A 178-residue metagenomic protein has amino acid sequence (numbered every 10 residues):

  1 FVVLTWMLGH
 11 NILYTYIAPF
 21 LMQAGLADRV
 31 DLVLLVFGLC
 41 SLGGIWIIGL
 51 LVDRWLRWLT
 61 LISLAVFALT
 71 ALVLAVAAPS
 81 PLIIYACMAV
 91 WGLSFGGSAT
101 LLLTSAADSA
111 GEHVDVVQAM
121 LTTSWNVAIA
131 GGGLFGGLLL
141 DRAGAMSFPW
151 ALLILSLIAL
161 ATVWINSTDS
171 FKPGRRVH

Functional and structural regions predicted by a protein language model:
F1-L35, L39-L42: Extracytoplasmic gate region of multi-pass secondary transporters
P19, G96-S109: Intracellular helix-loop hinge segments at the cytoplasmic ends of transmembrane helices in 12-TM rocker-switch-type
G25-L34, S80, I84, V114-Q118: Juxtamembrane helix-start elements in MFS-like secondary transporters
G38-W46, I129-A130: Residue-level signature of mid-helix packing/kink "hotspots" within the transmembrane helices of 12-pass Major
G43-R57, L140-D141: Helix-to-loop junctions at the C-terminal end of transmembrane segments in multipass secondary transporters
L56-L102: C-terminal transmembrane helical hairpin of 12-TM major facilitator-type secondary transporters
S109-A145, A151-L155: A late C-terminal transmembrane helix in Major Facilitator Superfamily
L153-H178: Multi-pass alpha-helical transporter architecture, strongest for 12-TM Major Facilitator/SLC carriers used
